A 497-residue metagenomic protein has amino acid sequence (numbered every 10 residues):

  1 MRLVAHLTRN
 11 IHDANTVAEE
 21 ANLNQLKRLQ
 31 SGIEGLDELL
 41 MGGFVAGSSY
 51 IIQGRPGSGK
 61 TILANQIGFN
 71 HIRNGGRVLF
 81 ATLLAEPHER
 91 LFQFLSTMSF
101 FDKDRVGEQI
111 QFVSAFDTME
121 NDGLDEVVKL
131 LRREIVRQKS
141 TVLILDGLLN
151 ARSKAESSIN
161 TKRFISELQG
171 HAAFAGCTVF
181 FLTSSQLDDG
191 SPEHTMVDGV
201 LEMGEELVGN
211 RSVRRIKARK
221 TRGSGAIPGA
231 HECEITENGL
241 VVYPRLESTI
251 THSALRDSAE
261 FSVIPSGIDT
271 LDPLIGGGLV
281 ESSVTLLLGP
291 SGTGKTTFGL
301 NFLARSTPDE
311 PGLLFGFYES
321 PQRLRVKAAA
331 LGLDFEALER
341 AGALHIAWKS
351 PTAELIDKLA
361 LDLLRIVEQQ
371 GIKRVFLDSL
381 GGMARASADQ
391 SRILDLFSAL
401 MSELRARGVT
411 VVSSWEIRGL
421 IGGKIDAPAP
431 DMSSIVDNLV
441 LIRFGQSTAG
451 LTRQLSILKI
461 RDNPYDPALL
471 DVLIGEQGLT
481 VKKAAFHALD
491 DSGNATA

Functional and structural regions predicted by a protein language model:
L3, L7, H12, T16-E20 (+6 more regions): Conserved P-loop NTPase
G32-G43, G267-G278: Pre-Walker A adenine-sensing motif
G42-F101, S114, L274-F335: Walker A/P-loop NTP-binding active-site region of P-loop NTPases, recognizing the glycine-rich GxxxxGKT/S
G47, N74-R77, V106-I110, G176-C177 (+9 more regions): Short glycine-/polar-rich loops that comprise or flank the Walker A/P-loop and associated switch/sensor motifs
Y50, E120, D125-V200, A353-L441 (+1 more regions): P-loop NTPase motor core
Y50, L79-A81, Q111-V113, F180 (+6 more regions): Hydrophobic/aromatic beta-strand patches that form the interior of the parallel beta-sheet core in alpha/beta enzyme
N74-A155, E310, L314-A388: Conserved inter-motif catalytic segment of the P-loop NTP-binding fold
L84-H88, F116-N121, L149-A151, V179 (+14 more regions): Conserved nucleotide-binding/hydrolysis micro-motifs of P-loop NTPases
